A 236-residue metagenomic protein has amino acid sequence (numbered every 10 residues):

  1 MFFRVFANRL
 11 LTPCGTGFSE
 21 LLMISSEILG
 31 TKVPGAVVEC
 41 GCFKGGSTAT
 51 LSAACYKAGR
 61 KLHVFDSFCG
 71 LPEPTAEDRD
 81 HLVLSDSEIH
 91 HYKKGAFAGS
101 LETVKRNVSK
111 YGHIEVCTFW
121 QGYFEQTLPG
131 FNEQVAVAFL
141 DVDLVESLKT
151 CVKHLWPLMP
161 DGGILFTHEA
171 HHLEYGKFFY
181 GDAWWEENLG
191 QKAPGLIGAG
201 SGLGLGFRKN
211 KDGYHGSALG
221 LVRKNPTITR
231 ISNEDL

Functional and structural regions predicted by a protein language model:
M1-L140, L144-L236: A short alpha-helical cap/connector motif
